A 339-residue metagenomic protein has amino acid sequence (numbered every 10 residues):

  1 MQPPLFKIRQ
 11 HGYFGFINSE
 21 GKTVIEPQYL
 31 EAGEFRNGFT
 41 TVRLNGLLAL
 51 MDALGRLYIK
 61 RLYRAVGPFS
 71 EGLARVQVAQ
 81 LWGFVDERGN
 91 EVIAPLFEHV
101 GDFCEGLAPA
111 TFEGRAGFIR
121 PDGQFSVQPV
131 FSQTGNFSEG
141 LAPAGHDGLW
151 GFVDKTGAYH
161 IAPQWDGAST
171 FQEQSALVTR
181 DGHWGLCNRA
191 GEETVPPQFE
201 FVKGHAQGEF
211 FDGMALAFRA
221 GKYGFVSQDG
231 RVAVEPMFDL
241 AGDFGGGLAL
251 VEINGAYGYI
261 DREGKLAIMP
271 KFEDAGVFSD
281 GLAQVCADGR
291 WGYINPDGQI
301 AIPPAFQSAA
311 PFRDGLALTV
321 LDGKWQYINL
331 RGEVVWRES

Functional and structural regions predicted by a protein language model:
M1-S339: Residue-level detector of conserved, function-critical positions
